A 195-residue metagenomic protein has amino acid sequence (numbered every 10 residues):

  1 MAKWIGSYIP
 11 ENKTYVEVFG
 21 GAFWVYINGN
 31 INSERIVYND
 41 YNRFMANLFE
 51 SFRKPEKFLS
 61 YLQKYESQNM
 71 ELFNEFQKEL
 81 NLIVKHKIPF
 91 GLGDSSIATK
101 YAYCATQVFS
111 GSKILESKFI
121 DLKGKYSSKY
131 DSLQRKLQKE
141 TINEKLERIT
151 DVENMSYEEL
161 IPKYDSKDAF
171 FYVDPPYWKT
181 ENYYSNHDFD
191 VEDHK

Functional and structural regions predicted by a protein language model:
M1, Y8, K54-Y172, P176-Y184: SAM-dependent nucleic-acid methyltransferase catalytic core
S7-N81: SAM cofactor-binding core of SAM-dependent methyltransferases, primarily the Rossmann-like beta-alpha-beta module
S185-K195: Glycine-rich S-adenosyl-L-methionine
